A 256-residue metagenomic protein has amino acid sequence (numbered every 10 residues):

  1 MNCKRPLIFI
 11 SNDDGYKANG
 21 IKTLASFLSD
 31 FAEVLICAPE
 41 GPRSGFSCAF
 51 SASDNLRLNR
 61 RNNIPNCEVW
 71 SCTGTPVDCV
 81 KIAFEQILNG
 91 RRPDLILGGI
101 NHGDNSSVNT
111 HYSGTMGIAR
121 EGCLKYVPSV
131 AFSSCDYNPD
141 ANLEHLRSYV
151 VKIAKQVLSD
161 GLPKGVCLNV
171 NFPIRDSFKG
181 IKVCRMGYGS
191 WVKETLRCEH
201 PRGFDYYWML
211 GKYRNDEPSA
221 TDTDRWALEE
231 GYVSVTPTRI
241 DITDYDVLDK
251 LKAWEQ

Functional and structural regions predicted by a protein language model:
N2-I8, N19-Q86, R91: A cross-family phosphate/adenosyl-ligand binding-site feature
I10-K17, N109-T110: Short, glycine-rich nucleotide/cofactor-binding loops
D14-K22, P201, L210: Short acidic, Gly/Ser-rich segments with clustered Asp/Glu that frequently serve as metal-coordination loops in enzyme
D94-L95: Conserved acidic residues
D104-S113: Glycine/threonine-rich flexible loop motifs
I118-G122: Hydrophobic/aromatic ligand-binding patch that stacks against planar heteroaromatic rings of cofactors or nucleotides
C123-H145: Glycine-rich phosphate/pyrophosphate-binding loops and their adjacent beta-strand/loop elements at enzyme active sites
E144-Q256: Electrostatically charged, flexible surface regions
